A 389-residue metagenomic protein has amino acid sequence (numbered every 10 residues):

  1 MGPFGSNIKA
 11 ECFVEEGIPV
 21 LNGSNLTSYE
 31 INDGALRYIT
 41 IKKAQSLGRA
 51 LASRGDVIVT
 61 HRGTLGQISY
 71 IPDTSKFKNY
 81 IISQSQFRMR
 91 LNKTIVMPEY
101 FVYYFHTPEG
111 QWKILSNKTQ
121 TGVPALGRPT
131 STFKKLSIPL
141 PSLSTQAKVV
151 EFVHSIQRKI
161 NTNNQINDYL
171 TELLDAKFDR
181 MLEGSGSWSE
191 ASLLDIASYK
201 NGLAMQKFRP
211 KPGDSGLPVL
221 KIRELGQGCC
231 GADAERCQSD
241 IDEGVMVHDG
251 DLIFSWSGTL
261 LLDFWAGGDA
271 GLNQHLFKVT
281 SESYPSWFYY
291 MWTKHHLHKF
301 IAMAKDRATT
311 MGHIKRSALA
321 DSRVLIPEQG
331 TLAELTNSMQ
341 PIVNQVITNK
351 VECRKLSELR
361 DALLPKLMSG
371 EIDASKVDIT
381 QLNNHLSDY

Functional and structural regions predicted by a protein language model:
M1-E11, S24-V57, L194-R209, G216-D249 (+1 more regions): Sequence-specific dsDNA recognition surfaces
M1-K9, K135-A204, L225-G228, L325 (+1 more regions): Non-catalytic DNA-recognition/assembly elements of restriction-modification systems
M1-Y29, P98, Y103-T107, L115-Q120 (+1 more regions): Extended, non-catalytic scaffold segments that flank or surround catalytic motifs
N7-E15, A35, S116-K118, S189 (+2 more regions): Short coil/turn segments at secondary-structure boundaries
N22-G23, K42-G110, G122, I241-H298 (+2 more regions): A short beta-sheet element
N79-F87, T119-V150, A270-F277, R307-A333: A short glycine-rich beta-alpha junction/loop motif
D373-Y389: Amphipathic heptad-repeat alpha-helical coiled-coil/stalk segments that mediate oligomerization, filament/stalk
